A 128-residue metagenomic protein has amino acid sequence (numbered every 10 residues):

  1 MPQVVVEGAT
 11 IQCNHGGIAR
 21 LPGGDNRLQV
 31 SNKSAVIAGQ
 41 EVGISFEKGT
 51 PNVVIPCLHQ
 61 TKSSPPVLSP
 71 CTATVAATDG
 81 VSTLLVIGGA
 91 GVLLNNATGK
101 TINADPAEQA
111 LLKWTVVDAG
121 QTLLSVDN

Functional and structural regions predicted by a protein language model:
M1-N128: Intrinsically disordered, low-complexity proline/glycine-rich segments
